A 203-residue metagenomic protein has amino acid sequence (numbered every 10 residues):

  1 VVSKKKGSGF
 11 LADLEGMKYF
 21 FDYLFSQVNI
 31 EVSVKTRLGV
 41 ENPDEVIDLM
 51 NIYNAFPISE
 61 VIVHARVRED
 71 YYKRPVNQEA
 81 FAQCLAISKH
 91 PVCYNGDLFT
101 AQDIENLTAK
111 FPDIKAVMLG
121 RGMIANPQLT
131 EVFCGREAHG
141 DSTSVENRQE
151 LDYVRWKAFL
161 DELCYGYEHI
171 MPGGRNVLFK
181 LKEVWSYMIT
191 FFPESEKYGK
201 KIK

Functional and structural regions predicted by a protein language model:
V1, V40, V67-E69, A125: Feature marks short, surface-exposed loop/turn motifs that line or immediately flank catalytic pockets and channel
V1-K5, F56, H64, P127: Active-site-proximal loop/short-helix segments that contain or immediately flank catalytic acid/base residue(s)
V1-M17, E69-N77: Glycine-rich tight-turn/loop motif centered on a GG-T
V2-K4, N29-S33: N-terminal small/glycine-rich loop or linker at the start of catalytic domains across soluble metabolic enzymes
S8-F10, M17-F25, V34-T36, E41: Conserved beta-alpha-beta core of the PfkB/ribokinase-like small-molecule kinase fold
F10-D13, I62-R66, Y94-G96: Catalytic beta/alpha-barrel core
Y19-D22, Q27-N29, N42-E60, E79 (+2 more regions): Alpha/beta catalytic cores of nucleotide-metabolism and tRNA/nucleoside-modifying enzymes
E31-T36, I62-R66: Short beta-strands and strand-loop turn motifs
